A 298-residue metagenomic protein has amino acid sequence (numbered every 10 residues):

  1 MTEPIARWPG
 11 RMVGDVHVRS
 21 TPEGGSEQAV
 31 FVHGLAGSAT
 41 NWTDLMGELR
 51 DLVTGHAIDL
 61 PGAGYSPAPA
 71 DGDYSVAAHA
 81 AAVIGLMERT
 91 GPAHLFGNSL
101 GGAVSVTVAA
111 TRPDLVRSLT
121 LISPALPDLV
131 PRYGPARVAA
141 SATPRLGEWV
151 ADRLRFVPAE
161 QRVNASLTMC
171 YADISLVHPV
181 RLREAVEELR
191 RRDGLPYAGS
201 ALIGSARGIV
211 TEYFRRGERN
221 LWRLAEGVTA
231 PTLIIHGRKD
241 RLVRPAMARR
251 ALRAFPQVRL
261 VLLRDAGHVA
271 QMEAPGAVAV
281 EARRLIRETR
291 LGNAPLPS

Functional and structural regions predicted by a protein language model:
M1-F31, R50-T54, A81, T90-G91 (+3 more regions): Alpha/beta-hydrolase fold catalytic core
V16-P67, M272: Conserved HGGG/HGGXW glycine-rich cap/lid loop of the alpha/beta-hydrolase fold
G102-P113, L119: Short glycine-enriched nucleophile-adjacent loop and the immediately C-terminal alpha-helix near the catalytic center
A110, S118-P158: Flexible "cap/lid" loop of the alpha/beta hydrolase fold
R155-L224: Conserved alpha/beta-hydrolase catalytic His-Asp/Glu region
Y213-R216, K239-V243: Acidic catalytic loop of the alpha/beta-hydrolase fold
V228, I234-H236, D240: Short beta-strand/loop motif that positions the catalytic acidic residue of the alpha/beta-hydrolase fold
R249, A254-S298: Catalytic active-site module of serine/aspartate enzymes centered on a nucleophile-bearing elbow/loop
